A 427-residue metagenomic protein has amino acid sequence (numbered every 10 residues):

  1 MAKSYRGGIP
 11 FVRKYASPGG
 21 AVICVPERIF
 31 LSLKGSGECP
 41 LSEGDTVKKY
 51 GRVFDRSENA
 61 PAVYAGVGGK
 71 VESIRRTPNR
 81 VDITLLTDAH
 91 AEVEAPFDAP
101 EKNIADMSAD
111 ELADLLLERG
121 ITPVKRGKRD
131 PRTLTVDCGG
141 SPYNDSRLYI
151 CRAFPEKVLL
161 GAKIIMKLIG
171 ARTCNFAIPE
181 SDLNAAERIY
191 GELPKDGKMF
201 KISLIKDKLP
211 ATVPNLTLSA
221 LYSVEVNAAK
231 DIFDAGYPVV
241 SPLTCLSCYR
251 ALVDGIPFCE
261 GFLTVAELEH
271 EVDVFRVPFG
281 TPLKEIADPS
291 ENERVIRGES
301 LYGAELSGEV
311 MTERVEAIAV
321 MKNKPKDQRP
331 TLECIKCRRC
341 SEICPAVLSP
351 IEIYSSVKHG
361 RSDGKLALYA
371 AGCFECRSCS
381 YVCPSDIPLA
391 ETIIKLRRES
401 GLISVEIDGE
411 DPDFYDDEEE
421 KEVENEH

Functional and structural regions predicted by a protein language model:
M1-P40: N-terminal, Lys/Arg-enriched amphipathic/low-complexity engagement segments that precede the first folded domain
S36-Y50, I74: Short histidine-centered loop motifs in beta-beta connectors
V47-P61, V81-A89: Short hydrophobic beta/alpha edge segments that flank linear recognition/processing sites
G69-V71: Conserved hydrophobic positions within beta-strands
T84-S146: Hydrophobic alpha-helical hairpins/lids featuring a short glycine-rich hinge
L148, A171-L283, D288-E291, E299: Hydrophobic alpha-helical positions that pack around
R152-I169: Histidine-anchored nucleotide/phosphate-binding helix
I318-T331, S341, P345-H427: Ferredoxin-type iron-sulfur electron-transfer modules in oxidoreductases and energy-metabolism complexes
